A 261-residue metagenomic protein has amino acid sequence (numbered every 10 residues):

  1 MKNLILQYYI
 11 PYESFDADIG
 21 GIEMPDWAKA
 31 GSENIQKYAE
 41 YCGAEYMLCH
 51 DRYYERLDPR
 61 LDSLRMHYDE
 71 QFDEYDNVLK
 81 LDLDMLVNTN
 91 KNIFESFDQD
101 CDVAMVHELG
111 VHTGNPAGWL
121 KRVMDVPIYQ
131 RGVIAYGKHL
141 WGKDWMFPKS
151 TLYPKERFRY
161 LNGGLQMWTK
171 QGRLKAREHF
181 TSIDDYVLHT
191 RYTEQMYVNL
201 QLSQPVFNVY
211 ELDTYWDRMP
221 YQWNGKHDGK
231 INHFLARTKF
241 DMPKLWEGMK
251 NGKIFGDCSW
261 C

Functional and structural regions predicted by a protein language model:
M1-D76, N232-F240, G256-C261: N-terminal anchoring/stem segment of glycosyltransferases
I5, M47-C49, L79-D82, V103-V106 (+2 more regions): A structural signal for short, well-ordered beta-strand segments and their strand-loop junctions that often border
S14, Y54-R56, V87-N90, F94-S96 (+4 more regions): Short catalytic/ligand-binding loop motif for oxyanion handling, primarily in non-cytosolic enzymes, centered on
Y54-L81, V87-E95, D102-V106, L161 (+1 more regions): A conserved donor-nucleotide-binding helix/loop in the catalytic core of Leloir-type glycosyltransferases
D62-L64, A117-M124, G225-I231: Short, surface-exposed amphipathic charged segments that create phosphate/polyanion-binding patches used for binding
V87-Y136: Conserved donor-nucleotide/metal-binding helix-loop-beta segment in metal-dependent transferases, i.e., the alpha-helix
P116-P154, F255-C261: Membrane-proximal basic amphipathic "stem/tether" segments
L140-W246: Catalytic core and acceptor-binding pocket of nucleotide-sugar-dependent glycosyltransferases
